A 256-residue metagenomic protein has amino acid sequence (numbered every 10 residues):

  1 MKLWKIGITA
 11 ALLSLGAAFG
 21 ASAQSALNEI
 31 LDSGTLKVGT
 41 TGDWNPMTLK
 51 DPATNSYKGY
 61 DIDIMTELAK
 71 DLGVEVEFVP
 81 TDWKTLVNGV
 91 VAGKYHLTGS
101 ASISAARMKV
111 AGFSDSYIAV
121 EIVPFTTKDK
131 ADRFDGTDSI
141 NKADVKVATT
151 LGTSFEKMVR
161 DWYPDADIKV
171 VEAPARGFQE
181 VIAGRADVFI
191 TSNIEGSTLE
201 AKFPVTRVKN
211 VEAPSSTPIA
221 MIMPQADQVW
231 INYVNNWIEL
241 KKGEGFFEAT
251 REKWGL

Functional and structural regions predicted by a protein language model:
Q24-A101, K109: Extracytoplasmic small-molecule ligand-binding "clamshell" domains of the periplasmic binding protein/Venus flytrap
S25, S154-K169, K209-N210, I238-L256: Ligand-binding clefts/hinges and TM-proximal coupling segments of bilobed small-molecule sensing domains
L27, Y57-D61, M108-V120, R207-E212 (+1 more regions): A structural signal for short loop-to-beta-strand junctions that line the ligand-binding cleft of periplasmic/secreted
L36-K37, L72-E75, V91-S100, V145-K146 (+3 more regions): Alpha-to-beta junction loops
I62, E77-N88, K169-A183, S215-T217: Short helix-initiation/N-cap motifs at beta->coil->alpha
T85, A101-V110, M158-D161, Q179-S215: A ligand-binding cleft/hinge motif common to bilobed small-molecule-binding domains
A119-V123, S197-E239, L256: Periplasmic-binding protein-like
K128-V145: Flexible hinge/capping segments at coil-to-helix
